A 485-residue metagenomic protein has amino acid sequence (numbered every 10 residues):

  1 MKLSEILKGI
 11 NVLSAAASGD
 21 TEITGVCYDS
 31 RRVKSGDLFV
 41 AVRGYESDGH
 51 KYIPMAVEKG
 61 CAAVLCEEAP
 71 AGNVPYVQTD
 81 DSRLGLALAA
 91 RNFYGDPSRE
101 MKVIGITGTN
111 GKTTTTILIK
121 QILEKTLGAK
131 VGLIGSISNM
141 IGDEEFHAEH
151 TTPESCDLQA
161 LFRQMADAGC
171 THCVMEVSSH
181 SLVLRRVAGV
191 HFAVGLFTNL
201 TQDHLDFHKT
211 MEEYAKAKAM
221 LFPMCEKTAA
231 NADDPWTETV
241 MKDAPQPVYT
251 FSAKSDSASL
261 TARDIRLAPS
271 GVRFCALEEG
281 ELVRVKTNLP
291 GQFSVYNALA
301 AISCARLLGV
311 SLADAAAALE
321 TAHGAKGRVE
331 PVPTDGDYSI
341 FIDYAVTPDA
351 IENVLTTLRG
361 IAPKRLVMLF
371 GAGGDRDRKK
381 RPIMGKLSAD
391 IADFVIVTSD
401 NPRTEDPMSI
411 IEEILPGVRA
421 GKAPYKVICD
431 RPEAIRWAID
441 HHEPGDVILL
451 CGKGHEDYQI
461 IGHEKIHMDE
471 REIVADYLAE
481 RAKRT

Functional and structural regions predicted by a protein language model:
M1-L88, N92, R266, L282 (+4 more regions): N-terminal leader/targeting and accessory segments in enzymes
M1-S14, S35-L38, E124, P245 (+3 more regions): ATP-dependent carboxylate-amine ligase
L3-E5, G9, C66-N73, F192-I340 (+2 more regions): Acidic, Mg2+-coordinating active-site environments of NTP-dependent enzymes
L7-K8, L86-A232, W236-Q246, L299 (+3 more regions): Phosphate-binding loop of NTP-binding sites
A62-E68, T228-A232, L369-F370, D393-N401: Short internal beta-strands
A71-G72, G111, N139-I141, S181-V183 (+5 more regions): Short, active-site-adjacent cap segments at secondary-structure transitions
N73-S82, F146-E149, P245-T250: Active-site regions of enzymes building and remodeling cell-envelope glycoconjugates
